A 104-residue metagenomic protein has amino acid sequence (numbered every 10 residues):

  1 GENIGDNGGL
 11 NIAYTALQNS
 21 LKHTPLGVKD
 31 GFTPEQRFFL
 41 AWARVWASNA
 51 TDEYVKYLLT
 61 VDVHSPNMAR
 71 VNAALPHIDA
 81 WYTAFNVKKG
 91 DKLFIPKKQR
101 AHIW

Functional and structural regions predicted by a protein language model:
G1-W104: Zinc-dependent metallohydrolase catalytic domains
